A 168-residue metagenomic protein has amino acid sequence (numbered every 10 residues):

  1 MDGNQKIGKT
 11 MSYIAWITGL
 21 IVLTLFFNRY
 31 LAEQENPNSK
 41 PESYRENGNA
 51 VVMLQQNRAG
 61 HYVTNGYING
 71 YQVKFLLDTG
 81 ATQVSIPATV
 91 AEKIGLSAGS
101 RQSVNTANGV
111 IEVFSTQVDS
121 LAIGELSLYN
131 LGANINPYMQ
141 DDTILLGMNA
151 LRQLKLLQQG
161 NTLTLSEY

Functional and structural regions predicted by a protein language model:
M1-K74, T79-Y168: Pepsin/retropepsin-fold aspartyl endopeptidases
